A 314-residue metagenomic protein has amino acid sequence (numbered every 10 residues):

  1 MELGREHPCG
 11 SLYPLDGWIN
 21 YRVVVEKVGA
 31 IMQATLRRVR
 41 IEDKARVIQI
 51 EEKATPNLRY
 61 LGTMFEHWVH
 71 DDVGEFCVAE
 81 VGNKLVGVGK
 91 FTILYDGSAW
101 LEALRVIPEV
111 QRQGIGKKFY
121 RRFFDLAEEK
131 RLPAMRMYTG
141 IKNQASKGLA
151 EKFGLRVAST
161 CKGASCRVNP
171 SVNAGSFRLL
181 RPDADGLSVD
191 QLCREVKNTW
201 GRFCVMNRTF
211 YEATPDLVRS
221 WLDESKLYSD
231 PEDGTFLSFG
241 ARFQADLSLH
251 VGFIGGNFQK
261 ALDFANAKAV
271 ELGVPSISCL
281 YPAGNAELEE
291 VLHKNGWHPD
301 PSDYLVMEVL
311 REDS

Functional and structural regions predicted by a protein language model:
K44, E51-K90, V196-P231: Active-site rim helix/loop that mediates acceptor-substrate recognition in acyltransferases
V78, K84-T92, W100, R105 (+1 more regions): Conserved beta-strand in the GNAT
I93, R136-T139, R156-P170, G296-L310: Conserved catalytic-core motifs of GNAT/GCN5-like acyltransferases
I93-L101, Q111, S238-V251, P299-D303: A conserved beta-turn-beta hairpin within the catalytic core of GNAT-like acetyltransferases that forms part
V106, R112-L126, G148, N257-K268: Conserved acetyl-CoA-binding loop-helix of GNAT-fold acetyltransferases
Q113, K117, I141-S159, A283-P299: Conserved active-site alpha-helix within GNAT-family acetyltransferase domains
A127-K142, L272-P282: Conserved GNAT acetyl-CoA-binding A-motif
F153-A245: Amide-forming acyltransferase catalytic core, primarily the GNAT-like/NAT-type and related acyltransferase folds
